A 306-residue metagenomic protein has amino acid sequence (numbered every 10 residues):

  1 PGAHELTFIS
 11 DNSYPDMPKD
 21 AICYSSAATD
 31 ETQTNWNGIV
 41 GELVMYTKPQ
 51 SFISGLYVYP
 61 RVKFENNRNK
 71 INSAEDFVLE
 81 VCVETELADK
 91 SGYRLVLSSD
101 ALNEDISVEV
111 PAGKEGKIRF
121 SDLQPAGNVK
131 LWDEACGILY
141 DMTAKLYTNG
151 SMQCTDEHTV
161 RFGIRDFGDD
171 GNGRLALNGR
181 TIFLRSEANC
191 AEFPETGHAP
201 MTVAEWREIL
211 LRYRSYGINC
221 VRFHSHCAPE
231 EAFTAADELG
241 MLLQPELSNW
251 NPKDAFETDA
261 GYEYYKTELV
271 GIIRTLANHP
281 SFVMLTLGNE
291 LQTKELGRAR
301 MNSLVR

Functional and structural regions predicted by a protein language model:
P1-H224, E230, A235, L239-L243 (+4 more regions): Secreted/periplasmic carbohydrate-active enzymes, especially glycoside hydrolases
T29, Q33, E84, A255 (+2 more regions): Hydrophobic alpha-helical scaffolding
A135, A260, Y264, L296: Residue-level signal for the nucleotide or nucleotide-sugar donor/cofactor binding architecture
L175, A188-N189, L247-G261: Substrate-binding/active-site clefts of carbohydrate-active enzymes
C227-P229, L247-N251, E290-L291: Active-site-proximal loop/turn and secondary-structure-junction residues that shape catalytic pockets, frequently
D254-D259, T286-R306: Active-site cleft segment of glycoside hydrolase catalytic domains centered on the general acid/base Glu
F256-H279, G288: Ligand-binding grooves and catalytic loops that recognize ribose/phosphate and carbohydrate rings, and esterified lipid
